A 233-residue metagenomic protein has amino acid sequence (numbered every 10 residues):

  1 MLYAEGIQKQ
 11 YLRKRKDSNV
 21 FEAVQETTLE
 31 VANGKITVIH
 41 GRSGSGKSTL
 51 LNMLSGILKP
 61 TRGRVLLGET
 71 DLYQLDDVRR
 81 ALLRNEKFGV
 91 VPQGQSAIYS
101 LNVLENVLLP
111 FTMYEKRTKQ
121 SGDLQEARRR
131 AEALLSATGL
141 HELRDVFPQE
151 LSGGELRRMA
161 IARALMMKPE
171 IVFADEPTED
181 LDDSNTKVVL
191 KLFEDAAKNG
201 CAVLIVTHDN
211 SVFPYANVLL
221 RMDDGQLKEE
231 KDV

Functional and structural regions predicted by a protein language model:
S55: Helix-to-loop junction immediately C-terminal to a conserved catalytic motif
G63-D71, Q120: Conserved ABC transporter NBD signature motif
D71, L108, G122-E142: Conserved ABC ATPase "signature" region
N85, Q149, M167, N199: Conserved signature/switch motifs of ABC ATPase nucleotide-binding domains
L101-P110: Short coil-to-helix segment of the ABC ATPase nucleotide-binding domain corresponding to the Q-loop/switch region
F147-L151, E155: Conserved ABC ATPase signature
V172-D175: Catalytic Walker B motif of ABC-type/P-loop ATPase nucleotide-binding domains
